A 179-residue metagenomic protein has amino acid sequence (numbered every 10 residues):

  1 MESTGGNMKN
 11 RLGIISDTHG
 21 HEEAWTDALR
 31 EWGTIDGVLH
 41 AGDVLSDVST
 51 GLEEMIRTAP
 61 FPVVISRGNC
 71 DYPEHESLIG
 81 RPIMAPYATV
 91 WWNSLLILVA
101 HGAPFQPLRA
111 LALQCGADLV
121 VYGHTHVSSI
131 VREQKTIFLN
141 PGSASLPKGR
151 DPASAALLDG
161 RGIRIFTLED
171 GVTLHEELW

Functional and structural regions predicted by a protein language model:
M1-T58, D71-G80, A85-P86, D151 (+1 more regions): N-terminal active-site segment of His-dependent metallophosphoesterases
E2, G6-K9, T89-N93, A110 (+2 more regions): Binuclear metal-dependent phosphoesterase catalytic core
I14-D17, V38-D43, V64-N69, V99-H101 (+2 more regions): Active-site neighborhood of phospho(di)ester-bond hydrolases with catalytic His/Asp-centered motifs
G20, S46, P104, V127 (+1 more regions): Short active-site segment of divalent metal-dependent hydrolases/proteases that encodes the spacing between
S49-T50, P73-S77, I97, I130-E133 (+1 more regions): Short, charged, surface-exposed secondary-structure boundary motifs
M55-P60, A112-Q114, E133: Short, conserved loop/helix-junction motifs that constitute active-site signature segments in enzyme catalytic cores
P60, V64-Q106: Helix-adjacent hinge/juxtasegments
T89-V131: Internal catalytic-core helix/loop-beta-alpha segment that presents or stabilizes conserved functional determinants
